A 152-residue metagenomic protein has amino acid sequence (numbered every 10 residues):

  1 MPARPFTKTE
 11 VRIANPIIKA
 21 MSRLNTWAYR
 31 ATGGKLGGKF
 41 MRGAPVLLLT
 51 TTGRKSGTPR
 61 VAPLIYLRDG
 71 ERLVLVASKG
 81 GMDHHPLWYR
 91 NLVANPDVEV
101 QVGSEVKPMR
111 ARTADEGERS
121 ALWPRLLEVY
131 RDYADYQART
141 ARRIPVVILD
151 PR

Functional and structural regions predicted by a protein language model:
M1-G38: Extreme N-terminal tail/first-helix region
G34-K35, V61, A134: A generic local structural motif
F40-R42: Active-site-adjacent substructure of cysteine-protease-like catalytic cores
A44-S78: Short beta-strand segments
V46, I144-V146: Short hydrophobic/aromatic beta-strand or adjacent loop that forms the aromatic wall/cage of a ligand/substrate-binding
K79-Y133, R139-R143, P151-R152: Short, structured beta-strand-loop surface elements
